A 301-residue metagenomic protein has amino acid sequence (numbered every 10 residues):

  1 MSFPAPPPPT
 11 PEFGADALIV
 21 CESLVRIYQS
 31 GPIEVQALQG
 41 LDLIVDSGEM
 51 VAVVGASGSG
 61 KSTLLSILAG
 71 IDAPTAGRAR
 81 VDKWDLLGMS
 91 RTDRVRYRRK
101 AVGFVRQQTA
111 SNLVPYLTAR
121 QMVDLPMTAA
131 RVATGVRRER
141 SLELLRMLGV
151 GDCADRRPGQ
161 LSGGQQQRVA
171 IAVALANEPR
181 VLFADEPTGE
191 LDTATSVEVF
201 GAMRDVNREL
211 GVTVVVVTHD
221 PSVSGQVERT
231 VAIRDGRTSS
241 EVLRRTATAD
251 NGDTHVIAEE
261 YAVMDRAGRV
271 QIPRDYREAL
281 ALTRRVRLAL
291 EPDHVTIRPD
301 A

Functional and structural regions predicted by a protein language model:
P32-V35, L86-V102, T134: ABC ATPase NBD coupling module
V54-A56: The feature captures the beta-strand-to-loop junction immediately N-terminal to the Walker
A69: Helix-to-loop junction immediately C-terminal to a conserved catalytic motif
G77-D85: Conserved ABC transporter NBD signature motif
W84-D85, D124, G135-C153: Conserved ABC ATPase "signature" region
R99, R156-G159, A176-N177: Conserved signature/switch motifs of ABC ATPase nucleotide-binding domains
P115-L125: Short coil-to-helix segment of the ABC ATPase nucleotide-binding domain corresponding to the Q-loop/switch region
L182-D185: Catalytic Walker B motif of ABC-type/P-loop ATPase nucleotide-binding domains
